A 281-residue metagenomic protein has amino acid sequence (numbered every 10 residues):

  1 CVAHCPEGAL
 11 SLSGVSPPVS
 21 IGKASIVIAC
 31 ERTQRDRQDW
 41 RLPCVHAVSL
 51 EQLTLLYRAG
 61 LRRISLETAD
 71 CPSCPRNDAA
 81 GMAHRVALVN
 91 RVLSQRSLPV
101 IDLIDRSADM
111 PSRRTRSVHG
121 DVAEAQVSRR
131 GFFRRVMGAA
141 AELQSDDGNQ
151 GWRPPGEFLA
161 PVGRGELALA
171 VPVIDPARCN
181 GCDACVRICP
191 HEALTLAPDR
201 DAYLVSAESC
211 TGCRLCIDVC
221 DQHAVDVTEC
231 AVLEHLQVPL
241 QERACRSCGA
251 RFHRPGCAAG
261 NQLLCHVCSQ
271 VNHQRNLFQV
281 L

Functional and structural regions predicted by a protein language model:
C1, C5, C182-C185, C189 (+2 more regions): A structural signal for short beta-strand/turn segments enriched in small hydrophobics and glycine
C1, S13-P18, H119-V122, E157-G181 (+2 more regions): Ferredoxin-like iron-sulfur electron-transfer modules
A3-S107, Q222-L281: Flanking helices and flexible, charged tails adjoining ferredoxin-like Fe-S electron-transfer domains in multi-subunit
H4, Q126-R130, R135, A207-L215: Basic (Lys/Arg-enriched) interaction patch that binds polyanionic ligands
D105-A125: Secretory targeting signals
V118-L143: N-terminal secretory signal peptides and thylakoid transit peptides that target proteins across membranes
F133, S145, V219, A224: Anionic-ligand-binding alpha/beta catalytic cores of soluble enzymes and soluble regulatory domains that recognize
E142-L159, R164: Eukaryotic Cys/His-coordinated zinc-binding finger proteins and their flanking intrinsically disordered Ser/Pro-rich
